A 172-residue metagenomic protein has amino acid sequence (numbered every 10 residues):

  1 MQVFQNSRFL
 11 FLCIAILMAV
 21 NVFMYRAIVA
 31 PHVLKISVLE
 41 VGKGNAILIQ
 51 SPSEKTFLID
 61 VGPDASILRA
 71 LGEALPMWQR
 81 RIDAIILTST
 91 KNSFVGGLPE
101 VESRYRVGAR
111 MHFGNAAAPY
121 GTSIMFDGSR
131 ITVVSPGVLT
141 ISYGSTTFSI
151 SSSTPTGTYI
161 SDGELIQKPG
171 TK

Functional and structural regions predicted by a protein language model:
Q2-K172: Non-globular, low-confidence helical/coil segments that flank catalytic cores
